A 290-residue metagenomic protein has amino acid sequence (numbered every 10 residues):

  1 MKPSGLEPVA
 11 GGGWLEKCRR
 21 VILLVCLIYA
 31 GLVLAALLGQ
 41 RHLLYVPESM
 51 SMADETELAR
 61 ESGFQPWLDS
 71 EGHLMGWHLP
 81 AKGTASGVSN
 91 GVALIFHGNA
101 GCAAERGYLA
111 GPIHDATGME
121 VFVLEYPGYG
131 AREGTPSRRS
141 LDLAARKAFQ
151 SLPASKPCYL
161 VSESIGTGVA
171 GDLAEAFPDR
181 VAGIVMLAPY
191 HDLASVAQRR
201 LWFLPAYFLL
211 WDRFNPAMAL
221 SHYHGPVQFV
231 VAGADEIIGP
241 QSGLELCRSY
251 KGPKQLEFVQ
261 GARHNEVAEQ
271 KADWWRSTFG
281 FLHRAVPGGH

Functional and structural regions predicted by a protein language model:
V21-L68, H290: An N-terminal hydrophobic leader/cap segment in hydrolases
H73-S151, G168: Membrane-embedded segments
L109, P216, G225, G239-R248: Short alpha-helix in the alpha/beta-hydrolase fold that links the catalytic acid
S162-A170: Gly/Ala-rich beta-loop-alpha elbow adjacent to hydrolase catalytic centers
V169-G225: Hydrolase active-site cap/lid region
Y223-H224, F229-D235: Short beta-strand/loop motif that positions the catalytic acidic residue of the alpha/beta-hydrolase fold
A234-I238, H264-N265: Acidic catalytic loop of the alpha/beta-hydrolase fold
A262-A272: Catalytic histidine-centered segment of alpha/beta-hydrolase-like enzymes
